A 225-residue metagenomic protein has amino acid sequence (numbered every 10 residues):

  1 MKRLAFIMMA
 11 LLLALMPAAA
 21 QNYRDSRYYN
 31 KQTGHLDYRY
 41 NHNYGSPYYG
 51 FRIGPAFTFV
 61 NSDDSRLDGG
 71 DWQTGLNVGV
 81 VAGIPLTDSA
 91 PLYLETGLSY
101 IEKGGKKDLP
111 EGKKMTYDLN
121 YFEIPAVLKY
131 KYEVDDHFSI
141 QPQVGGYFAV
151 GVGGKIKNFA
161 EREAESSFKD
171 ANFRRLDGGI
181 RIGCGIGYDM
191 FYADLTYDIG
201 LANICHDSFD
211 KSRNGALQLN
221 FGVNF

Functional and structural regions predicted by a protein language model:
M1-D25, R52, F221-F225: Bacterial Sec-dependent N-terminal signal peptides
Q21-T74: Short glycine/proline- and aromatic-enriched beta-strand/turn motifs that initiate or cap beta-hairpins
N41-N43, L67-T74, K113-N120, A171-L176 (+1 more regions): Replace "Gram-negative outer membrane beta-barrel proteins" with "bacterial and organellar outer membrane beta-barrel
Y49-F51, L94-Y100, P142-G145: Extended hydrophobic secondary-structure segments that form protein cores and membrane-embedded regions
N61-L67, K106-K113, G154-R162, C205-D210: Outer-membrane beta-barrel translocator domains and adjoining extracellular loop/strand segments of Gram-negative
I84-L92, K114-I204, F225: Outer-membrane beta-barrel transmembrane domain signature
L94-L119: Surface-exposed loop and membrane-interface regions of Gram-negative outer-membrane beta-barrel proteins
M190, R213-F225: Outer-membrane beta-barrel "beta-signal"
